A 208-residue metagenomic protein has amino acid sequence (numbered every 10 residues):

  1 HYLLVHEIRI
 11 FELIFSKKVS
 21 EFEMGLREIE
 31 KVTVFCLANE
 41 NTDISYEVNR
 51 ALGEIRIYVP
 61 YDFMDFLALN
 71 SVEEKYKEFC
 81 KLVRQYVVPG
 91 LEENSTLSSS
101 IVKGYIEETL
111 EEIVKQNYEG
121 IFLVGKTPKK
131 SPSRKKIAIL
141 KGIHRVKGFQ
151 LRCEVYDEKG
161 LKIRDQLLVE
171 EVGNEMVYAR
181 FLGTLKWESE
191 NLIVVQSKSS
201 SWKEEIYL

Functional and structural regions predicted by a protein language model:
H1-S95, N174-L208: Acidic, small-residue rich beta-repeat scaffolds with periodic aromatic anchors
E73-K129: Long amphipathic alpha-helical scaffold segments
E119-R134, F181-S189: Structural signature of eukaryotic scaffold interfaces centered on beta-propeller domains
K135-I139: Structural core positions within WD40/WD-like beta-propeller blades
L140-R145, V195-S199: Beta-strand C-termini and the immediately following turn/loop, strongest in propeller blades
V146-E154, S201-I206: Structural motif
K159-I163: Residue-level signal for glycine
D165-N174: Solvent-exposed serine/threonine-rich low-complexity stretches and specific carbohydrate-binding patches
